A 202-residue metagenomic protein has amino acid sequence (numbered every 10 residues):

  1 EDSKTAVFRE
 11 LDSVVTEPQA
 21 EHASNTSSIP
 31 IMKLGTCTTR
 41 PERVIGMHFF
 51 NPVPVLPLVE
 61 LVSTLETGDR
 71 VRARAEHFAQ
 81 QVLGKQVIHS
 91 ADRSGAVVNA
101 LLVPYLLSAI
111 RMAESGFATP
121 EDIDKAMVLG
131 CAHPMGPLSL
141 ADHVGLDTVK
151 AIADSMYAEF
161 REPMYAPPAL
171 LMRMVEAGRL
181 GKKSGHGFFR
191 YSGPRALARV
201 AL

Functional and structural regions predicted by a protein language model:
E1-H22, I29: Rossmann-like NAD(P)-binding element
A20-D92, A96-A100: Rossmann-fold dinucleotide-binding core
P54, L101-Y105, H133: Alpha-helix N-cap/N′ positions at the starts of helices
Q80-D92, E114-S115, P120-L202: NAD(P)-dependent Rossmann-like dehydrogenase/reductase catalytic/cofactor-binding core
L107-E114: Short glycine/serine- and small hydrophobic-enriched flexible loop segments
